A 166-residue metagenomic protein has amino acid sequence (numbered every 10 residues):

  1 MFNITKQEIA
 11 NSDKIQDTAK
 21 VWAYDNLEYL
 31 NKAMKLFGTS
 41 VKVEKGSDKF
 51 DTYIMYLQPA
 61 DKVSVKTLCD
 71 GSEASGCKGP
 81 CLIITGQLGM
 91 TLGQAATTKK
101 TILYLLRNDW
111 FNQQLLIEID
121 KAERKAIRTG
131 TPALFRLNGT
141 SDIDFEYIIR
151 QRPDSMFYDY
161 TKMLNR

Functional and structural regions predicted by a protein language model:
M1-R166: Class I S-adenosyl-L-methionine
